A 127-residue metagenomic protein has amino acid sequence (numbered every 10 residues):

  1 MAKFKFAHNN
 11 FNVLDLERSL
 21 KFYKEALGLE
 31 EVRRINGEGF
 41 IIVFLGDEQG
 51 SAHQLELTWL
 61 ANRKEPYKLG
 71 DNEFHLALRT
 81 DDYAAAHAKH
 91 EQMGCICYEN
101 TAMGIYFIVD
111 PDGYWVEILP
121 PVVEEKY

Functional and structural regions predicted by a protein language model:
M1-L20, E73-L78, V122-Y127: N-terminal beta-strand motif that seeds the catalytic metal site of vicinal oxygen chelate
A2, R33-R34, F44, H87-Y127: Vicinal oxygen chelate
K5, I41, H53, N72-F74 (+1 more regions): Residues that flank catalytic or metal-binding motifs in active/ligand-binding sites
N10-A52, F107: Core segments of cupin and vicinal oxygen chelate
F22, D82-K89: Short amphipathic alpha-helices within nucleic acid-binding modules
E48-A52, N62-K64, Y83-A84: Short, charged/polar surface micro-motifs in flexible loops or helix N-caps
G50-L55, G113-V116: Short, charged/polar, Gly/Pro-enriched secondary-structure boundary elements
